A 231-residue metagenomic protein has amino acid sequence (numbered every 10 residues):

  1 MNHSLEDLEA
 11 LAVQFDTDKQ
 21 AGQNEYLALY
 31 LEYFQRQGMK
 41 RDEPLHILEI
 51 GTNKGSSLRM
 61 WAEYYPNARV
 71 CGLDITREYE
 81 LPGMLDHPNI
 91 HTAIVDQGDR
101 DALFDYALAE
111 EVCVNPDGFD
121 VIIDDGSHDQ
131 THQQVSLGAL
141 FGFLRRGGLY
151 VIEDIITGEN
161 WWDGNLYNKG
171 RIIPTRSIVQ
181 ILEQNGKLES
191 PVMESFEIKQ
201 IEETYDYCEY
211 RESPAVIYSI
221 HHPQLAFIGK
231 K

Functional and structural regions predicted by a protein language model:
M1-I123, S127-I152, I156-K231: A short alpha-helical cap/connector motif
